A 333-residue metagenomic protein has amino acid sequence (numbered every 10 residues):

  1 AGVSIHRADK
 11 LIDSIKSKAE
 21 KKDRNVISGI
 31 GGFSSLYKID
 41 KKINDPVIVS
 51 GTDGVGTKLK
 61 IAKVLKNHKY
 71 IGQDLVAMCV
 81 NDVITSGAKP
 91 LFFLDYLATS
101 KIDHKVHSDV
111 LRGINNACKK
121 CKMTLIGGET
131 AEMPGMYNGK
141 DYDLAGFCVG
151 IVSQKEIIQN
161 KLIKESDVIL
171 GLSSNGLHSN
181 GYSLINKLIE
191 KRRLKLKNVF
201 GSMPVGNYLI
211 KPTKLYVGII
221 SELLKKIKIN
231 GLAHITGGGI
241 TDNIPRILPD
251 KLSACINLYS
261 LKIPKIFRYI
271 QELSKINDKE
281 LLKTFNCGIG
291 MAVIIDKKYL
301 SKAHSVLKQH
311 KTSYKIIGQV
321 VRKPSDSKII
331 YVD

Functional and structural regions predicted by a protein language model:
A1-G2, S17, N44, V106-C121 (+3 more regions): Glycine-/charge-enriched secondary-structure boundary and capping motifs
A1-R24, S28: N-terminal amphipathic/basic leader segments beginning at the initiator methionine
I12, V64-K66, I329-D333: Short, polar loop/linker segments at the starts of domains and inter-domain junctions
A19-N175: Glycine-rich phosphate/pyrophosphate-binding loop regions near the starts of catalytic domains
K58-L59, S179-G181, N243-I244: Short helix/loop capping segments that flank catalytic or ligand/cofactor-binding pockets
I163-L196: Mobile "lid/hinge" segments at catalytic clefts and subdomain interfaces of large enzymes
